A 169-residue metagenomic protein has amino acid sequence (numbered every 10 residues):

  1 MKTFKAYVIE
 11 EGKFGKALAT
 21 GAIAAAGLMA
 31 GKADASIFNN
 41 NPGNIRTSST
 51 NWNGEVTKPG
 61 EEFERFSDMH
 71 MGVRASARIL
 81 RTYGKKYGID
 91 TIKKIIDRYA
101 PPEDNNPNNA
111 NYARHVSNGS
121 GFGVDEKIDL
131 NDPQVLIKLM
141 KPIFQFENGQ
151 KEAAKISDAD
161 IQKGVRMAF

Functional and structural regions predicted by a protein language model:
M1-I9: Short acidic, low-complexity intrinsically disordered linear motifs used for protein-protein interactions
V8-G21: Membrane-penetrating hydrophobic segments
A19-F169: Cell-wall polysaccharide-cleaving catalytic domain and substrate-binding groove, primarily in peptidoglycan/chitin
